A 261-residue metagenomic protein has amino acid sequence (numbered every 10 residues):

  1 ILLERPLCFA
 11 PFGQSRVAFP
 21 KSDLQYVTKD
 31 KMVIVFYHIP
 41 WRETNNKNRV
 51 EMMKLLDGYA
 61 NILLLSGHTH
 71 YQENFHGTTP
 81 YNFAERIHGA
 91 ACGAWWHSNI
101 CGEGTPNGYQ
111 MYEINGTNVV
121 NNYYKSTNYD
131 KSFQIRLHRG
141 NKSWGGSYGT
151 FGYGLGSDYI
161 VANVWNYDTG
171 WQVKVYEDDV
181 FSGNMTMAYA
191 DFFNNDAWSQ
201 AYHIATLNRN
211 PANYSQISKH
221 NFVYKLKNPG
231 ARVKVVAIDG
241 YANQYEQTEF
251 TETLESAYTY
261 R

Functional and structural regions predicted by a protein language model:
I1-E4: Periplasmic solute-binding protein
P6-R86, G108, D158: His/acidic metal-ligating clusters that form di-metal
N82-Y167, W171-D178, K219-T248: Binuclear metal-dependent phosphoesterase catalytic core
G102, G140-N141, A190-F193, T253: Flexible, surface-exposed loop regions and adjacent strand-edge segments of Gram-negative outer-membrane beta-barrel
S132-I135, D191-A201, E255-R261: Short, surface-exposed linear segments at secondary-structure transitions and domain or protein termini
W171-A197: Extended low-complexity, serine/threonine- and proline-enriched intrinsically disordered segments
F192-Y224: Aromatic sugar-binding surface patches on proteins that engage polysaccharides or sugar-phosphate polymers
A242-R261: Short beta-strand elements
